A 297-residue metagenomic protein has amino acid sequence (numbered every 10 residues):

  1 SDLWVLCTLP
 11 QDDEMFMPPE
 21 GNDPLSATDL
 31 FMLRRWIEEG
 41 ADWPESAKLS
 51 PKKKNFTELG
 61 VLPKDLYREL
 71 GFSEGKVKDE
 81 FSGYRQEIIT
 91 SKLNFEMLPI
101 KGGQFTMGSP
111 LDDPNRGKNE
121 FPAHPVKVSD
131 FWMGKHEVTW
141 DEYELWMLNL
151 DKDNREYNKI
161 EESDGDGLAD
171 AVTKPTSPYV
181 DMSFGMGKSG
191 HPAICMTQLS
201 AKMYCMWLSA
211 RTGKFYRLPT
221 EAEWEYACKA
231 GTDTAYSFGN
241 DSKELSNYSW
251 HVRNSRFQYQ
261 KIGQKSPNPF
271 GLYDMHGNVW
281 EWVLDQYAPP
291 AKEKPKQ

Functional and structural regions predicted by a protein language model:
S1-G83: Aromatic- and Gly/Pro-enriched helix-to-coil junctions and flexible linker segments
C7, M17-P19, M107-V128, Y259-K265: Short, polar loop/linker segments at the starts of domains and inter-domain junctions
I37-A41, M107-N115, K127-G239, N247 (+1 more regions): Active-site microenvironments of metalloenzymes and redox enzymes
F81-F95: Short aromatic-glycine motifs in intrinsically disordered, low-complexity regions
K92-M107: Mature N-terminal segment immediately following signal peptide/propeptide cleavage in secreted/periplasmic
S249-H276, K294-Q297: Short, well-ordered junction/capping motifs at the entry into regular secondary structure
